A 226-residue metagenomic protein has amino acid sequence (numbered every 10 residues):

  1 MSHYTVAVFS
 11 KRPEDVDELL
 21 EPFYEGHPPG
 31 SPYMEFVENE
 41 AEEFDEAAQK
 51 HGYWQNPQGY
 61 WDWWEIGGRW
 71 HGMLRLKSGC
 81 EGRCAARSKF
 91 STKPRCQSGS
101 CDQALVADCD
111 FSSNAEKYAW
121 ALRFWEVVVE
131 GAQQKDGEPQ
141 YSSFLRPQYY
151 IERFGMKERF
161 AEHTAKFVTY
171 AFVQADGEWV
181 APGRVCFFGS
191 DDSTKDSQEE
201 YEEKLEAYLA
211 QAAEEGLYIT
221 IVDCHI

Functional and structural regions predicted by a protein language model:
M1-A207, Q211, I226: Acidic (Asp/Glu-rich) sequence patches and key acidic residues that form negatively charged surfaces used
E215-I226: C-terminal or internal capping secondary-structure element at the end of a domain, subdomain, or sheet
